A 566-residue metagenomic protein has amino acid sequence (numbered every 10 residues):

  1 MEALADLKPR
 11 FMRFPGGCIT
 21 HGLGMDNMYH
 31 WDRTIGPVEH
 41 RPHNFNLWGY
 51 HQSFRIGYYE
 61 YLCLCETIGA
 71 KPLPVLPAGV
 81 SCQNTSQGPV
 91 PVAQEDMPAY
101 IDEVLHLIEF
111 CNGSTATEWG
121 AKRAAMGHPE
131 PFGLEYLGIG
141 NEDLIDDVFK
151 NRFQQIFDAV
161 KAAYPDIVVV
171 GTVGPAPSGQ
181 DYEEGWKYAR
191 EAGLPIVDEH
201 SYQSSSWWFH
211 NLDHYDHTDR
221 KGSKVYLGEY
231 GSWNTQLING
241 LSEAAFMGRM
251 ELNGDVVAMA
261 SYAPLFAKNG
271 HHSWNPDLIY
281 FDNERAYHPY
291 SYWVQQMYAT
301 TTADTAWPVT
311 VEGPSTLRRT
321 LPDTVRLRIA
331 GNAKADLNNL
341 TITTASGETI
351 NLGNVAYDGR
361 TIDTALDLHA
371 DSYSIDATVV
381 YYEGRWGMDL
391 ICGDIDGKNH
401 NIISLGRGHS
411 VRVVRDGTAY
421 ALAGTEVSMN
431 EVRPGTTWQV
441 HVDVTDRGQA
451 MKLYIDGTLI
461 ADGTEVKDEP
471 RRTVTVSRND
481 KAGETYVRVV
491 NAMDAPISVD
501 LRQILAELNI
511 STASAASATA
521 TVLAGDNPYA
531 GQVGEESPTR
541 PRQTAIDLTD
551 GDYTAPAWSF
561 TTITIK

Functional and structural regions predicted by a protein language model:
T20-Y58, T85-D102, E109, G113-G138: Aromatic- and acidic-residue-enriched carbohydrate-binding clefts of CAZyme catalytic domains
L64, D158-K161, P165-V168, W186-E191 (+3 more regions): Catalytic-core region of carbohydrate-active enzymes that cleave or remodel glycosidic bonds
L317-R319, D456-E469: Short, solvent-exposed beta-strand-to-loop segments that form ligand-recognition rims of beta-rich domains
G331, D358-R415: Secretory/extracellular carbohydrate-interaction modules and structurally similar beta-sandwich "look-alikes"
A377, P434-G463: Carbohydrate-binding surfaces in secreted/extracellular proteins
G417-H441: Short, aromatic/His-centered strand-loop micro-motif at the edge of beta-sheets
R471-T512, A520: Carbohydrate-binding surface patches
I510-P556: Acidic, Ser/Thr/Pro-rich beta/coil linker or hinge segments at domain junctions
